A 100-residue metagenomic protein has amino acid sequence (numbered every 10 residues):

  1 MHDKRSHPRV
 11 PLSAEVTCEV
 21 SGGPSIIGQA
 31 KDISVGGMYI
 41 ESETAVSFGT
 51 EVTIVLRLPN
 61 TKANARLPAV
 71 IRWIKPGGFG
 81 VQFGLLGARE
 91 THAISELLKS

Functional and structural regions predicted by a protein language model:
M1-I33, E43-F48, S95-S100: N-terminal helix initiation/capping motif
A14-E19, T50-N64: Short conserved beta-strand and strand-loop elements enriched in small hydrophobics with frequent Asp/Gly
S21, V35, I74-G78: Short, conserved beta-turn/loop elements at beta-strand boundaries and strand-helix junctions
S25-I27, K62-R66: Short, mixed charged/polar active-site loops that provide acid/base catalysis or chelate metal/phosphate cofactors
D32, I71-K75, L85: A residue-level detector for short acidic-glycine micro-motifs
E41-T44, G84: A structural micro-motif recognizing beta-strand termini and the immediately following turn/loop segments
G78-S100: C-terminal output/interaction extensions
